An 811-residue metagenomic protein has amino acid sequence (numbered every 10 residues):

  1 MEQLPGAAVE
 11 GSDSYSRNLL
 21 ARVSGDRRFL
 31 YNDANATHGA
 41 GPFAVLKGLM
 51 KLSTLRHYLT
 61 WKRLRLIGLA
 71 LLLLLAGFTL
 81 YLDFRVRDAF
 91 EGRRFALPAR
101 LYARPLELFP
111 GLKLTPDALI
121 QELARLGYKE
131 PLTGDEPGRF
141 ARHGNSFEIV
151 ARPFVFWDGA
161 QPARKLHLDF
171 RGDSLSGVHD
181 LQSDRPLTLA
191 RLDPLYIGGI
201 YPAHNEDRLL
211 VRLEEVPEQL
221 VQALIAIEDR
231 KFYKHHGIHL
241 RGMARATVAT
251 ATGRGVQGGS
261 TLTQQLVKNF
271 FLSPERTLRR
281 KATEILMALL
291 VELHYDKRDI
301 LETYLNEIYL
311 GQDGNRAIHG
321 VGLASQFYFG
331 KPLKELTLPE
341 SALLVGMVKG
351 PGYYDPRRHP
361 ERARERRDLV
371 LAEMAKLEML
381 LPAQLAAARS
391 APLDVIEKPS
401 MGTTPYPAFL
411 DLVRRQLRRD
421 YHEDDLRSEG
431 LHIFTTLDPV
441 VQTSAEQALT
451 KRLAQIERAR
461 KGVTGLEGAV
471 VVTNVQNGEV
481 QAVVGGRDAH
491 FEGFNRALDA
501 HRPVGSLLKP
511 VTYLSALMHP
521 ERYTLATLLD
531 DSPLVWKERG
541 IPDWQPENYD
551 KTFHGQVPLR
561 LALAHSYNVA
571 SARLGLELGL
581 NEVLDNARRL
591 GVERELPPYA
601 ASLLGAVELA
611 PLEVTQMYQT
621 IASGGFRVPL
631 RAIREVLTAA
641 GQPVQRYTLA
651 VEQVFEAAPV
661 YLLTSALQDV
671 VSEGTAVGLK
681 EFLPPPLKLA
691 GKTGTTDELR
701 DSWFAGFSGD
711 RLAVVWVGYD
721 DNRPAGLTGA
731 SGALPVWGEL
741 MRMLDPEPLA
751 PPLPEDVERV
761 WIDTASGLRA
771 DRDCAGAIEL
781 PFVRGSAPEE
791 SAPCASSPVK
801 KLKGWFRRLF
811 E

Functional and structural regions predicted by a protein language model:
R28-Y31, H38, V45-L46: Short, positively charged and aromatic/hydrophobic N-terminal segments
L46-R458, E479-Q481, S532, L561 (+5 more regions): Juxtamembrane regions of bacterial inner-membrane/periplasmic proteins, predominantly the peptidoglycan biogenesis
R104, A203-R208, T283-A288, V321-Y328 (+11 more regions): Flexible glycine/proline-enriched surface loops and loop-helix/loop-strand junctions
L209-E215, A288, E292, V348-R366 (+9 more regions): Active-site loop and adjoining helix of the penicillin-binding protein/serine DD-peptidase-beta-lactamase fold
Y233-M243, I318-V321, L381-L385, F491-F494 (+3 more regions): Short, well-structured active-site flanking segments
A249-R276, K331-K334, P399-P405, R522-V583 (+3 more regions): Conserved catalytic neighborhood of penicillin-recognizing serine enzymes
Q264, K268, L272, N306-L310 (+14 more regions): Glycine-rich, acidic and aromatic/proline-enriched surface loops and short helix-turn segments that act as binding
T435-R460, V470-N474, V483, A489-N495 (+6 more regions): A penicillin-recognizing enzyme superfamily signal
